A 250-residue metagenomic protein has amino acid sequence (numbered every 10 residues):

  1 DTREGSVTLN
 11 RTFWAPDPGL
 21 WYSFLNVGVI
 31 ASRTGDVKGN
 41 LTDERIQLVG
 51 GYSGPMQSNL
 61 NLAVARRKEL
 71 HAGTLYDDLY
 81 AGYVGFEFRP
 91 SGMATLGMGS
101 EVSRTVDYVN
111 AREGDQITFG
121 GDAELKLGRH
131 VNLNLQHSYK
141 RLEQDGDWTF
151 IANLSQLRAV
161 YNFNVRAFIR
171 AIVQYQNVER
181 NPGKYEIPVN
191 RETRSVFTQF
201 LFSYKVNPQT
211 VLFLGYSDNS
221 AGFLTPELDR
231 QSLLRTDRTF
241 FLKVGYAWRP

Functional and structural regions predicted by a protein language model:
D1-P250: Exposed, low-structure sequence patches enriched in small/polar residues
